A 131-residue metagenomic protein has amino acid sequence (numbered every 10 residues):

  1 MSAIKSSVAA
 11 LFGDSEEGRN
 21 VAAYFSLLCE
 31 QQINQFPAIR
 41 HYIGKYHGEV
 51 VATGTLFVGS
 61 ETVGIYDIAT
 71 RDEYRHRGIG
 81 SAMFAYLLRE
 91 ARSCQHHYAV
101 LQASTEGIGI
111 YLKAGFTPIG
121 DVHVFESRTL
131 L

Functional and structural regions predicted by a protein language model:
M1-S7: A short beta-loop-alpha structural element at the N-terminal edge of CoA-dependent acyl/N-acetyltransferase catalytic
S7-S15: Helix-loop "lid/cap" segments that line or gate small-molecule binding pockets
A22-R71: A conserved beta-strand-loop-helix scaffold within acyl/acetyltransferase catalytic domains
R40-Y42, G109, F125: Hydrophobic beta-strand residues of extracellular immunoglobulin-like
E61, H97, T117: Short acidic/polar active-site loop segments enriched in Thr and Asp
D67-D72, H76-R89, S93, K113: Conserved acetyl-CoA-binding loop-helix of GNAT-fold acetyltransferases
S81, T105-D121, R128: Conserved active-site alpha-helix within GNAT-family acetyltransferase domains
A91-A103: Conserved GNAT acetyl-CoA-binding A-motif
